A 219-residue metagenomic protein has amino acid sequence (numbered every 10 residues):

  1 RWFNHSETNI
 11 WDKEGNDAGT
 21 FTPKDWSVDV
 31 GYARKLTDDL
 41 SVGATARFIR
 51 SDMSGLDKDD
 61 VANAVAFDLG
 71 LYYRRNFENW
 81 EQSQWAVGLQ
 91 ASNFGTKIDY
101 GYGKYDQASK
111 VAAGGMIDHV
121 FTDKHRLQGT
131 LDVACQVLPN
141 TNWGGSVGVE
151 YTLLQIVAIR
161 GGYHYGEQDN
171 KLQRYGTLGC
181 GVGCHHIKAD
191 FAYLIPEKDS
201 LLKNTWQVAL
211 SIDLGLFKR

Functional and structural regions predicted by a protein language model:
R1-R219: Subset of outer-membrane beta-barrel
